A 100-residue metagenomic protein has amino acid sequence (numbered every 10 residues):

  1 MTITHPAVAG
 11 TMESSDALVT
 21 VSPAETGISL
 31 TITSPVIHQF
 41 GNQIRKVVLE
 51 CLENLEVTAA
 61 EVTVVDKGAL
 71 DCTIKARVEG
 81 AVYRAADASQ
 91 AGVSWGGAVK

Functional and structural regions predicted by a protein language model:
M1-K100: N-terminal intrinsically disordered, cationic/polar leader segments that include organellar targeting peptides
